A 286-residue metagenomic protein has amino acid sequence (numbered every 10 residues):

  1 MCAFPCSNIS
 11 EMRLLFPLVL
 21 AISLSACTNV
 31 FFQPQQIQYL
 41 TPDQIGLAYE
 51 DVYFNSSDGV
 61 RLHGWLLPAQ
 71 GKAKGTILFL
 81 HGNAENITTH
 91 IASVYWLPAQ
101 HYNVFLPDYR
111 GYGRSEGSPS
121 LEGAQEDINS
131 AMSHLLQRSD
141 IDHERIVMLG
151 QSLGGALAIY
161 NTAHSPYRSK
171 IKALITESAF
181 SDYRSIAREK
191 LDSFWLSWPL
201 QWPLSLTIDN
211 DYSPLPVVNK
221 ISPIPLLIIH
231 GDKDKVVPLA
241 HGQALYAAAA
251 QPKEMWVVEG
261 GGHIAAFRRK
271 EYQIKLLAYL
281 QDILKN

Functional and structural regions predicted by a protein language model:
A26-N55, L62-W65: An N-terminal hydrophobic leader/cap segment in hydrolases
K74-G82: Short beta-strand element of the alpha/beta-hydrolase
V94-E116: Conserved alpha/beta-hydrolase
P119-S139: Alpha/beta-hydrolase active-site loop
I141-S152: Alpha/beta-hydrolase fold nucleophile elbow
Y160-V217, A265-K270: Hydrolase active-site cap/lid region
I221-S222, L227-H230, D234: Short beta-strand/loop motif that positions the catalytic acidic residue of the alpha/beta-hydrolase fold
K235-H241: Conserved alpha/beta-hydrolase "acid-adjacent" motif
